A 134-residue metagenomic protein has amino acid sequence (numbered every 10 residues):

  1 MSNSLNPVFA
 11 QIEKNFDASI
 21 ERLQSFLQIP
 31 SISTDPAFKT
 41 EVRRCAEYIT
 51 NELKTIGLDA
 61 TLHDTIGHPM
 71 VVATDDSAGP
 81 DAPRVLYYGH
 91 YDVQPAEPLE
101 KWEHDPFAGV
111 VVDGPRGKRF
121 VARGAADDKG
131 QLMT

Functional and structural regions predicted by a protein language model:
S2-L99: N-terminal helical capping/dimerization or prosegment-like subdomains of hydrolases acting on amide or phosphate bonds
A82-T134: Active-site metal-coordination/substrate-binding segment of hydrolases, especially metallo-dependent peptidases
